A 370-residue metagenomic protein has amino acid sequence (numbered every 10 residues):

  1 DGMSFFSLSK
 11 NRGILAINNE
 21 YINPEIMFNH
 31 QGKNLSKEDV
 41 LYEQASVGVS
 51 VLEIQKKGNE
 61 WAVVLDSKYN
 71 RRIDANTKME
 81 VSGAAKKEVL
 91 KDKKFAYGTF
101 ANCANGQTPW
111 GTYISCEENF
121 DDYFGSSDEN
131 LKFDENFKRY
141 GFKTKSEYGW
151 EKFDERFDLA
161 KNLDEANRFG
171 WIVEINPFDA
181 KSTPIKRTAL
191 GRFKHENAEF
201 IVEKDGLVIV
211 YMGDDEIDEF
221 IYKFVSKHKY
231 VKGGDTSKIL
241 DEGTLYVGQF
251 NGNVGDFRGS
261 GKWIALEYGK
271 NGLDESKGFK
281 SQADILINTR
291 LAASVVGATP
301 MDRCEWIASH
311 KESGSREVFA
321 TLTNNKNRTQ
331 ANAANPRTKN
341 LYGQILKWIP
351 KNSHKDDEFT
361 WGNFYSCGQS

Functional and structural regions predicted by a protein language model:
D1-S370: Conserved small-residue
